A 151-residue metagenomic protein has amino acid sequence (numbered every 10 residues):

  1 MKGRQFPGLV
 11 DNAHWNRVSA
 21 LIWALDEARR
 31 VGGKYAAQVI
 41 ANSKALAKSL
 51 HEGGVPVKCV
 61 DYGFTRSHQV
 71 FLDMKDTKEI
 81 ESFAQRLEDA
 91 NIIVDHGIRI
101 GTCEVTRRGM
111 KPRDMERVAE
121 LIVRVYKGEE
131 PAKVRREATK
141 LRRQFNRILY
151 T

Functional and structural regions predicted by a protein language model:
M1-K75, V134, L141: Active-site C-terminal subdomain of aminotransferase-like
A20, A24, D89, R117 (+1 more regions): Generic recognition of well-ordered alpha-helical segments
R30-K34, E79, M110, E130: Alpha-helical structural elements of signaling/regulatory helical domains
A41-N42, I98-T151: PLP-dependent enzyme catalytic core of the Aspartate aminotransferase-like
A45-G53, S82-A90, V125: Generic non-transmembrane alpha-helical segments
P56-P112: Conserved PLP-binding catalytic core of the aspartate aminotransferase-like
